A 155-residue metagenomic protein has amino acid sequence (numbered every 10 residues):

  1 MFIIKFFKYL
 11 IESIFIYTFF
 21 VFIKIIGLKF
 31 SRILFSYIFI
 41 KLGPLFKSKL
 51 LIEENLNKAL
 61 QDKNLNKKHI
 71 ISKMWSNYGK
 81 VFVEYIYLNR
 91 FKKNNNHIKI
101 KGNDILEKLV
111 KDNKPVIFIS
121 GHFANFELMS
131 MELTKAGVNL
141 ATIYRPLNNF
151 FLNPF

Functional and structural regions predicted by a protein language model:
F2-S120, F155: Membrane-anchoring hydrophobic helices of lipid-metabolizing enzymes
K114-F155: Catalytic core of membrane glycerolipid acyltransferases/transacylases, capturing the structured, soluble-facing
